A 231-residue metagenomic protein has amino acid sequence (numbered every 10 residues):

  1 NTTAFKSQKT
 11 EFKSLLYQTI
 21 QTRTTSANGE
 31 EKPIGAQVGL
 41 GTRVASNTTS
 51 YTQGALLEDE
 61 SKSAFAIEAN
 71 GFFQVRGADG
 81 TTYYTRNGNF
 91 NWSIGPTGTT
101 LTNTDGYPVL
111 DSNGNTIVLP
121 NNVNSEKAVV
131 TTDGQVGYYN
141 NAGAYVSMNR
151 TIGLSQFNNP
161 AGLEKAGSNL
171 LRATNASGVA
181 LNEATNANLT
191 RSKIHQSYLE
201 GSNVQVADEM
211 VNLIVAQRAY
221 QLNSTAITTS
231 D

Functional and structural regions predicted by a protein language model:
N1-D231: Amphipathic alpha-helical polymerization modules
